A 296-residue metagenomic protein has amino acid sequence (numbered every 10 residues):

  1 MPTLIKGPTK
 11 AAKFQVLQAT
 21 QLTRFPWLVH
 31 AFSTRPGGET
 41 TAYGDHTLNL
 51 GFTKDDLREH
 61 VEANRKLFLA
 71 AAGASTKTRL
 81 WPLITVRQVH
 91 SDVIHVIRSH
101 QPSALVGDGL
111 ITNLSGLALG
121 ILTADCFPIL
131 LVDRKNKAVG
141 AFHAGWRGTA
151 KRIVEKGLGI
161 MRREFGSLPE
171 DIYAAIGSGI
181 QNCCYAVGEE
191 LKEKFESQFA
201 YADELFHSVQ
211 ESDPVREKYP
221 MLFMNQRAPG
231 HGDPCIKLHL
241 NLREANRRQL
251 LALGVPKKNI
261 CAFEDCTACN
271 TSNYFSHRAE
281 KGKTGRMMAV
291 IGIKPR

Functional and structural regions predicted by a protein language model:
M1-R296: Active-site microenvironment for binding and transforming phosphate-containing groups
